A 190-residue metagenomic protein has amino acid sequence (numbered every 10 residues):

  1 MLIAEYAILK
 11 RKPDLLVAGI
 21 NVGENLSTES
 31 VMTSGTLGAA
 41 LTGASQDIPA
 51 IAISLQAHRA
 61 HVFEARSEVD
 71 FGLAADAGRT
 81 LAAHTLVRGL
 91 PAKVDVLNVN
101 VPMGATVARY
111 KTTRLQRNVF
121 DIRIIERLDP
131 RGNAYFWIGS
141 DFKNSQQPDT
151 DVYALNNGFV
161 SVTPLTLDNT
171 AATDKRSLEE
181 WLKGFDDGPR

Functional and structural regions predicted by a protein language model:
A4-K10, G38-P49: Alpha-helix C-terminal capping segments
N21-E24, L167: Short glycine-rich anion-binding loops that position phosphate/pyrophosphate groups of nucleotides and phosphorylated
E24-E29, R59-V62, T106-V107: Short, well-ordered, mixed-charge alpha-helical segments that flank or form enzyme active sites
V31-G38: Charged helix-capping and loop-helix junction motifs
A44-R66, D70: Glycine-rich phosphate/pyrophosphate-binding loops and their adjacent beta-strand/loop elements at enzyme active sites
A65, V69-R190: Electrostatically charged, flexible surface regions
